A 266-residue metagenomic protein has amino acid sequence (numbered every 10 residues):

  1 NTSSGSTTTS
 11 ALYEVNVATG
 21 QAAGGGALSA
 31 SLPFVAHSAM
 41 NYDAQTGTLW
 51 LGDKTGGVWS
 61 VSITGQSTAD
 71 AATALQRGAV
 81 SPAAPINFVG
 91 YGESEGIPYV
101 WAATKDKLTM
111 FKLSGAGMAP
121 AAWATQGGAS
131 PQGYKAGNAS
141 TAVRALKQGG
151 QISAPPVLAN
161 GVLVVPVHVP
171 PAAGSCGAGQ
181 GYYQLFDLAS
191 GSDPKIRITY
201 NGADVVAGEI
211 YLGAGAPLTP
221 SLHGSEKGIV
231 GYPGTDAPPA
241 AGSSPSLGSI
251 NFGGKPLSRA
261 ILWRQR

Functional and structural regions predicted by a protein language model:
N1-R266: Beta-propeller fold recognition
